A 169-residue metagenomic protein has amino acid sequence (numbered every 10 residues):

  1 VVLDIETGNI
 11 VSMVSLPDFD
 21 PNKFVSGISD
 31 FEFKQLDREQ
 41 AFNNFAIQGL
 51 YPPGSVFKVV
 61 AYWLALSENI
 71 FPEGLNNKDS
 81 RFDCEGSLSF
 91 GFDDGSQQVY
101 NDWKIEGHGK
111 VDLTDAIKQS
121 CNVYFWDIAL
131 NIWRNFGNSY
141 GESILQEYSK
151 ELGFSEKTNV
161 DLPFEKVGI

Functional and structural regions predicted by a protein language model:
V2-S55, V60-I169: Beta-lactam-recognizing serine transpeptidase/beta-lactamase-like catalytic domain environment
